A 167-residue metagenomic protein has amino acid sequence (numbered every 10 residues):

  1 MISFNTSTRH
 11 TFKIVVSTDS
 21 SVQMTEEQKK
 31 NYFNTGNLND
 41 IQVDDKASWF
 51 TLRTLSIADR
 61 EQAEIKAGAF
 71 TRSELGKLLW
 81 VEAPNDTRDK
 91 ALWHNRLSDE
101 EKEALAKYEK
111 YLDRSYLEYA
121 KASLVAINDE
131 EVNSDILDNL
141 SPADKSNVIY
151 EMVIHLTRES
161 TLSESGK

Functional and structural regions predicted by a protein language model:
M1-S17: Short, intrinsically disordered N-terminal pre-domain segments
D19-S21: Intrinsic disorder/low-complexity segments
Q23-K167: Short, surface-exposed, charged amphipathic helix/loop patches that serve as local interaction elements
